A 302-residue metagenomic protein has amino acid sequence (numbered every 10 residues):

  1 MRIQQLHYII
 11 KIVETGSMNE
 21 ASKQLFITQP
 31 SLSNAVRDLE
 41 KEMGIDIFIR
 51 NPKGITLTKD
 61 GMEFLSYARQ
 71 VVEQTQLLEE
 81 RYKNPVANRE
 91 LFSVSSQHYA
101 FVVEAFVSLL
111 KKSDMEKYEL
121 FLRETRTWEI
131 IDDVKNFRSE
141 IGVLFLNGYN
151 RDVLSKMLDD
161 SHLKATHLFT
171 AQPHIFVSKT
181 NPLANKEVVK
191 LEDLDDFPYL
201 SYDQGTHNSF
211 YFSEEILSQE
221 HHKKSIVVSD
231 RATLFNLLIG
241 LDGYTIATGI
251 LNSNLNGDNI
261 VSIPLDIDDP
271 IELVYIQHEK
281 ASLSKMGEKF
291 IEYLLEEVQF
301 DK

Functional and structural regions predicted by a protein language model:
I10-T28: Short helix-boundary/capping micro-motifs
E40-L57: A short LG(V/I)-centered, amphipathic sequence patch enriched for acidic residue(s) preceding the LG motif
E42, F64-V86: Alpha-helical linker/hinge and terminal dimerization helices associated with HTH transcriptional regulators
R89-V153: Central regulatory/effector-binding core of bacterial HTH transcription factors
V102-A105, N147, R151, L191-Q219 (+1 more regions): Secondary-structure junction motif
K135-S139, F145, Q204-V261: Hydrophobic hinge/microswitch elements
M157-P173, V177-Y199: Flexible hinge/capping segments at coil-to-helix
D160-T166, A171, A232-A281: Beta-alpha-beta core module
